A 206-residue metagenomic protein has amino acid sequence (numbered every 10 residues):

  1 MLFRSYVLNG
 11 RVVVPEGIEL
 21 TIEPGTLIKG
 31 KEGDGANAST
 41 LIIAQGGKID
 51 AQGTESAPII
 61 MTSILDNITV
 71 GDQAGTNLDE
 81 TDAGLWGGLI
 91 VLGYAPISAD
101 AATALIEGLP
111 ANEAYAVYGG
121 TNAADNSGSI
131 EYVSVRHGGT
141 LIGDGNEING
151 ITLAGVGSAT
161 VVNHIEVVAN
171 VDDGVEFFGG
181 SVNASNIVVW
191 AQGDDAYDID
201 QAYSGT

Functional and structural regions predicted by a protein language model:
M1-T206: Beta-strand/loop edge motif enriched in small/polar residues
